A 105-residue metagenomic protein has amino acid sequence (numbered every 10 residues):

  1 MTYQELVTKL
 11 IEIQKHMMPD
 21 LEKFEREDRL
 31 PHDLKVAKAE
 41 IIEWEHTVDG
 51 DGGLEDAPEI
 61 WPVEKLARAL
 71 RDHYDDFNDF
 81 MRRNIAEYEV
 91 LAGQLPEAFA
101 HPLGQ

Functional and structural regions predicted by a protein language model:
M1-Q4, T8, Q94-Q105: Short intrinsically disordered terminal tails
T8-K15: Short N-terminal leader segment in a subset of presequences, especially plant chloroplast and some mitochondrial
K15-F99: Long, low-complexity or tandemly repetitive, helically biased scaffold regions used for multimeric assembly/adhesion
